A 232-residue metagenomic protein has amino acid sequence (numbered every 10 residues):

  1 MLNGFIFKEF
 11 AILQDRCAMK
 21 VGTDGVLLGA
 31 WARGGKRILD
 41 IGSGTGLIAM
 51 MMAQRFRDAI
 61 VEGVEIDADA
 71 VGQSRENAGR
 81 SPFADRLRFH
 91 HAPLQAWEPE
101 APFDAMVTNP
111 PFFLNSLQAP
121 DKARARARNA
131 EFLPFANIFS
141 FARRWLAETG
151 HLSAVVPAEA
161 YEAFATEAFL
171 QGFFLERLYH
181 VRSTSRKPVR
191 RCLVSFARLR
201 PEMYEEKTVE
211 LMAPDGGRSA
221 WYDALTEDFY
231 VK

Functional and structural regions predicted by a protein language model:
L2-R37, S43-M50, Q54-R55, C192 (+1 more regions): SAM-dependent Rossmann-like transferase core, predominantly class I methyltransferases with a strong bias toward
E9, D58-I60, A84-R86, T149 (+1 more regions): A generic structural signal for alpha->beta connector loops
L13, R88-H90, E176-Y179: General small-molecule cofactor/ligand-binding pocket signal
C17, F132-V189: Conserved Class I SAM-dependent methyltransferase catalytic core
L27-A101, A105-T108, L114-P120: Conserved SAM/SAH cofactor-binding pocket of Class I
L28, N109, I138, F196: Residue-level signal for inorganic ion chemistry
P110-N137: Mobile active-site "lid"/loop adjacent to the S-adenosyl-L-methionine
R186-K232: SAM/dcSAM-binding transferase cores
